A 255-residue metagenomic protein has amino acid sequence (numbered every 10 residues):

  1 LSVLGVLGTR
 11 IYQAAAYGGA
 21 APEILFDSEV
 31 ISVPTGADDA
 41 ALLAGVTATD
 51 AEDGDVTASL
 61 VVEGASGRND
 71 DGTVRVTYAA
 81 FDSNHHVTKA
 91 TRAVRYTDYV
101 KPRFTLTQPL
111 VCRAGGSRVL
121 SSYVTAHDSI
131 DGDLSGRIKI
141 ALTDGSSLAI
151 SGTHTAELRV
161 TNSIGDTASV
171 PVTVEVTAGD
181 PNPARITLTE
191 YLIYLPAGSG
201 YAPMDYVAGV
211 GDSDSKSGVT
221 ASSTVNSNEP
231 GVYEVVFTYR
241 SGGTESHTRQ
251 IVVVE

Functional and structural regions predicted by a protein language model:
L1-G8: Hydrophobic membrane-insertion alpha-helices, especially the h-region of bacterial N-terminal signal peptides
Y12-G54, V100-D133, P181-D214: Solvent-exposed, low-complexity, repeat-rich "mucin-like" stalks and linkers
E52-R92, Y96, D131-V176, G211-E255: Serine/threonine-rich, repeat-prone extracellular segments and beta-strand-based repeat modules of secreted/surface
